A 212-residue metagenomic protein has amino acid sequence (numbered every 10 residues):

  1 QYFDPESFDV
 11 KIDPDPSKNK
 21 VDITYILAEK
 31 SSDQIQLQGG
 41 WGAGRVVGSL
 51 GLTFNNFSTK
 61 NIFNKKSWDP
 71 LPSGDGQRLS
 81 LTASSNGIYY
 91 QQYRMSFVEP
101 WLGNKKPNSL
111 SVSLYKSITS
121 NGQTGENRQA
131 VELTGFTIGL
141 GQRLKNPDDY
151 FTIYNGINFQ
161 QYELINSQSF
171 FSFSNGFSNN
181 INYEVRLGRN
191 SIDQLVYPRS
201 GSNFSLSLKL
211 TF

Functional and structural regions predicted by a protein language model:
Q1-N203: Gram-negative/organellar outer-membrane beta-barrel architecture
G201-F212: Outer-membrane beta-barrel transmembrane strand signature
